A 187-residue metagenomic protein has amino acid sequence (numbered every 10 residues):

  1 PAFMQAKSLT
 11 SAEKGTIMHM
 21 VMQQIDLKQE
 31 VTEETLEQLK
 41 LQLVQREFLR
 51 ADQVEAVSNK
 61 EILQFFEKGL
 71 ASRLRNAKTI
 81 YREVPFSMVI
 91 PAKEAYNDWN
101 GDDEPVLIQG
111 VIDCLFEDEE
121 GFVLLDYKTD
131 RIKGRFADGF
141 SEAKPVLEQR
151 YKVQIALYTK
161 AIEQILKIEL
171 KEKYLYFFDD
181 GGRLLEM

Functional and structural regions predicted by a protein language model:
P1-M187: Structural signature of nuclease core domains in nucleic-acid processing machines
